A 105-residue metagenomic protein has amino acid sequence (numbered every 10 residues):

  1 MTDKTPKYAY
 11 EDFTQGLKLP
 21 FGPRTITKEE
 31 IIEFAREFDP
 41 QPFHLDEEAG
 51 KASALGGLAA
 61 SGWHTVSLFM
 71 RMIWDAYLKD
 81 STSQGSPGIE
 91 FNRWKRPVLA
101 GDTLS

Functional and structural regions predicted by a protein language model:
T2-G88, R93: Hot-dog-fold acyl-thioester-processing enzymes
S81, K95-S105: Beta-rich strand-turn-strand
